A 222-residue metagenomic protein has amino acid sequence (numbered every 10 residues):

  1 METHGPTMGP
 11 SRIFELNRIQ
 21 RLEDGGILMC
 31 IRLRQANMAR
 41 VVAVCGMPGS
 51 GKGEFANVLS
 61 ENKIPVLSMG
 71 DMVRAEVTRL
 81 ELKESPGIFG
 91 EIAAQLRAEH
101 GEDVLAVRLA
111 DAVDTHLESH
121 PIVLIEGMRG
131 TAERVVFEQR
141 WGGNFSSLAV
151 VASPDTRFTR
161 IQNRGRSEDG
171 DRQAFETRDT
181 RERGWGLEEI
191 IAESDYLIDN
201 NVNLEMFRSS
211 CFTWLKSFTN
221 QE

Functional and structural regions predicted by a protein language model:
T3-H4, M8-R12, R32: N-terminal amphipathic/hydrophobic targeting modules at extreme N-termini, encompassing cleavable Sec/SRP-type signal
M47: P-loop (Walker A) phosphate-binding loop of NTP-binding proteins
S50: ATP-binding Walker
G53: Walker A/P-loop
P65-L124, M128-V136, A174: ATP-dependent small-molecule kinase phosphotransfer cores that center on conserved nucleotide phosphate-binding segments
P86-E91, V136-E189: A glycine- and Lys/Arg-enriched "phosphate-lid" helix/loop adjacent to the NTP-binding pocket of small-molecule kinases
D103, Q162-S217: Small-molecule kinase domains that catalyze NTP-dependent phosphoryl transfer to phosphate-bearing small molecules
